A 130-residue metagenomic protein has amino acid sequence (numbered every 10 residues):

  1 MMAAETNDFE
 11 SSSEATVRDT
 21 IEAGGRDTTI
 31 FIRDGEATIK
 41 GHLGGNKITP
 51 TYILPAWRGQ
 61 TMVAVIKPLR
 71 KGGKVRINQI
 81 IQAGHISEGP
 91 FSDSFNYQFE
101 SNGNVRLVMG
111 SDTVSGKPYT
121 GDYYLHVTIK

Functional and structural regions predicted by a protein language model:
A3, N7-A23, D27-I30, Y52 (+1 more regions): C-terminal edge strands of extracellular/lumenal beta-sandwich accessory domains
G24, N46-I48, F91-D93: Residues that act as N-cap/strand-start positions at coil-to-secondary-structure junctions
G35-A56: Non-catalytic, beta-strand-enriched accessory regions in extracellular/secretory proteins and membrane protein
H42, I53-P55, N96-Q98, H126-T128: Generic structural detector for well-ordered beta-strands
T51-P68, L107-M109: Hydrophobic beta-strand segments within beta-rich accessory/binding domains
V63-V65, R76-N78, H126: Beta-strand signatures of extracellular beta-sandwich domains
P68-I86: Short, surface-exposed beta-strand/strand-loop-strand elements in extracellular ectodomains
I80-D122: Noncatalytic accessory or regulatory domains flanking protease catalytic cores in secreted, cell-surface, and selected
